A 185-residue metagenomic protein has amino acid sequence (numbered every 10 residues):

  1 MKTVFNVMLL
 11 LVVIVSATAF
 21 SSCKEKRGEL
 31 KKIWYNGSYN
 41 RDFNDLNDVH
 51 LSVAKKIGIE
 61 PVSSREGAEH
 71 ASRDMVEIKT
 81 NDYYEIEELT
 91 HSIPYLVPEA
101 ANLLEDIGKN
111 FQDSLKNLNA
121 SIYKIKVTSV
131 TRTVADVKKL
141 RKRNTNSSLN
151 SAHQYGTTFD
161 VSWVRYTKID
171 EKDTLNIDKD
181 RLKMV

Functional and structural regions predicted by a protein language model:
M1-L30: Bacterial Sec-dependent N-terminal signal peptides
C23-K116: Extracytoplasmic cell-surface/polysaccharide-interacting catalytic and binding patches
N81, T128-R132, V164: Active-site-proximal beta-strand/loop segments in catalytic clefts of secreted hydrolases
I86-E99, I125-V127, E171-K183: Second-shell loop/turn segments in exported
L96-L103, I107, S121, D136 (+1 more regions): Stable alpha-helical elements in mature extracytoplasmic
A120-V137: Acidic helix-start/capping segments at beta-turn-to-alpha-helix junctions
V134-L149: Charged, often glycine-rich, active-site loop that binds/positions anionic groups
S148-V185: Catalytic cores and adjacent binding grooves of peptidoglycan-active enzymes
